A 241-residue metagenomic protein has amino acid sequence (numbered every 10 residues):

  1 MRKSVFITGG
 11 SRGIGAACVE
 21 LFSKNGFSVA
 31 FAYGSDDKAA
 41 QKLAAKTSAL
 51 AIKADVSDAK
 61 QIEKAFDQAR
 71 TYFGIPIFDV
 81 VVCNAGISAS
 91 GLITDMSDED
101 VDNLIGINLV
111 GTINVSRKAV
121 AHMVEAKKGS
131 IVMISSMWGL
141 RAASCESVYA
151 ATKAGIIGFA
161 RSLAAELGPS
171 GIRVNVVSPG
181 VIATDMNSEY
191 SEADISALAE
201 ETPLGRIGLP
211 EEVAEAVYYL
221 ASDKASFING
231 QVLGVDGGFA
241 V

Functional and structural regions predicted by a protein language model:
S11-R12: Conserved glycine-rich cofactor-binding loop
N25-A40: Conserved glycine-rich Rossmann-like NAD(P)H-binding loop of the short-chain dehydrogenase/reductase
L92-I93, S97-I105, N187, D194 (+1 more regions): Substrate-binding pocket helix/loop in short-chain dehydrogenase/reductase
S116, T152, A160: Active-site helix of classical SDR
A121, A165-P169, S226: Alpha-helical segment proximal to the catalytic Tyr-Lys
S136: Residue(s) in the substrate-gating loop at a strand-loop-helix junction that position the organic substrate next
I172, R206-V235, A240: C-terminal substrate-recognition "lid" of short-chain dehydrogenase/reductases
